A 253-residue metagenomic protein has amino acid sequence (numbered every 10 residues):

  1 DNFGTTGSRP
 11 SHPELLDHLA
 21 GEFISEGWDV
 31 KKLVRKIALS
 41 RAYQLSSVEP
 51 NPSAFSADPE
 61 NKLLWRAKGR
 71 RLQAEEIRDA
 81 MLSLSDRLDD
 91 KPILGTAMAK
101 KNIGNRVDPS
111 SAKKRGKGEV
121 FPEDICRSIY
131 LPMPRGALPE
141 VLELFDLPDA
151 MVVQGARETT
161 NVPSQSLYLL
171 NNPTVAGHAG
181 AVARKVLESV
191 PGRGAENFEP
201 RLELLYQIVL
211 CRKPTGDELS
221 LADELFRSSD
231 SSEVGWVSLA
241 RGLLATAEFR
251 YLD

Functional and structural regions predicted by a protein language model:
D1-V120, M151-R157, P173-W236, F249-L252: Primarily short, surface-exposed interaction patches in extracytoplasmic proteins
L15, I77, I125, V162-P163: Catalytic-loop motifs flanking and including active-site residues across diverse enzymes
K113-E119, D124-R127, P139-V141: Elongated scaffold/linker segments in the mid-to-C-terminal portions of large proteins
R127-I129, M133-G136, E140-Q165, P173: Active-site beta-strand/loop architecture of penicillin-binding DD-peptidases
Y168: Structured C-terminal helix/loop/strand segments within mature extracytoplasmic catalytic/sensor domains
L239: Globin-like tetrapyrrole-binding proteins
